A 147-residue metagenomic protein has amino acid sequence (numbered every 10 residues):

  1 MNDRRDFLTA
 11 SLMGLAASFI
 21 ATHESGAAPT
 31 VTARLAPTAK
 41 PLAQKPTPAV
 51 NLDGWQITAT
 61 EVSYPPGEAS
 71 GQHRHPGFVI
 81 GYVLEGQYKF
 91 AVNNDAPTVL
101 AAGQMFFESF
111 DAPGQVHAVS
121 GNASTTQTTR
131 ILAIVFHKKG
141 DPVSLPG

Functional and structural regions predicted by a protein language model:
M1-A16: N-terminal secretory signal peptides and thylakoid transit peptides that target proteins across membranes
A36-G71, I134: A short glycine-rich, His/Asp/Glu-containing loop-to-beta-strand
G77-D95, Q104: Glycine- and acidic-residue-biased ligand/ion/polar-headgroup-sensing regions
D95-A112: Short acidic-glycine-tyrosine-enriched beta hairpin
P97, A112-G140: Ligand-binding loop in jelly-roll beta-barrel domains
